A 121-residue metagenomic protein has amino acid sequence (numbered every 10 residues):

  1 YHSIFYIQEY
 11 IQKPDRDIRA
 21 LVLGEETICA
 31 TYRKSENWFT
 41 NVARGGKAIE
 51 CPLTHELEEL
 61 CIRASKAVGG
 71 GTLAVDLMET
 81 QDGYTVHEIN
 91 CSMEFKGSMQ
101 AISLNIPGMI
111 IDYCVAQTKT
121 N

Functional and structural regions predicted by a protein language model:
Y1-V68: Phosphate-binding site of ATP-dependent enzymes
Y6, I28-C29, L73, T85-H87: Protein kinase-like catalytic core scaffold
Q8-E9, G70-Q81: A short glycine-rich, hydrophobically flanked beta-strand micro-motif that places a catalytic Asp/Glu for divalent metal
Y10-I11, L21, M78, N90-S92: Anionic group-transfer/hydrolysis microenvironments
K66, E79-N121: C-terminal active-site "lid" helix and adjoining low-complexity regulatory extension at the edge of ATP-using catalytic
